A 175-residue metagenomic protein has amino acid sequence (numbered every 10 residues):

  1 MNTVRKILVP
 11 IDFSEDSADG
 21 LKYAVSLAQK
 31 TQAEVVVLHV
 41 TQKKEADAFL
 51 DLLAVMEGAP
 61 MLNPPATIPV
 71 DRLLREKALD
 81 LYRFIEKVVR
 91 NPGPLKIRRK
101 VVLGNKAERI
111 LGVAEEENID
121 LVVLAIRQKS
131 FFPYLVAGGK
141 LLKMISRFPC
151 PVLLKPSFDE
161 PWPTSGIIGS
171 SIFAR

Functional and structural regions predicted by a protein language model:
M1-N2, R83-V122, D159-T164, S171-R175: Structural beta-alpha unit
N2-P64, R147, F158-P161, S170-R175: Small/aliphatic-rich secondary-structure junction motif
Y23, R72-I85, R109: Short, solvent-exposed amphipathic alpha-helices that sit in or adjacent to ligand/effector-binding or catalytic
A33-E34, L95, I119, C150: Short glycine/serine/threonine/alanine-rich loop segments
V36-L38, R98-V102, L153: General small-molecule cofactor/ligand-binding pocket signal
G58-L79: A short acidic, glycine-rich active-site loop that binds or catalyzes chemistry on phosphate/adenosine moieties
L121-S146, P161-P163: Glycine-rich, Arg-bearing micro-motifs that act as flexible, cationic patches
A125, V152-P156: Short beta-strand elements of ligand-binding domains
